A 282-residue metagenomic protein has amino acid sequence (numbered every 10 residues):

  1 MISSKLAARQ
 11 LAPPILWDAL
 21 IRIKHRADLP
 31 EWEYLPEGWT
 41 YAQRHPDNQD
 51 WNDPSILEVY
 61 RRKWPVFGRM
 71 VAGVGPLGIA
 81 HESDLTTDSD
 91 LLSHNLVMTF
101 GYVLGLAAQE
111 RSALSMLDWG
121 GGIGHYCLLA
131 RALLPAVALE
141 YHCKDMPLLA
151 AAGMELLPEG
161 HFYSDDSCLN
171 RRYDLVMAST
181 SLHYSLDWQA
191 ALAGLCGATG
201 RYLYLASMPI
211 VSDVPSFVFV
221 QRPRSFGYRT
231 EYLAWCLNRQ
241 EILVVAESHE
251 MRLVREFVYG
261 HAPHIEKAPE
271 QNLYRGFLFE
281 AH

Functional and structural regions predicted by a protein language model:
I2-S115, Y228, N238-R239, L243-V244 (+1 more regions): N-terminal accessory regions of S-adenosyl-L-methionine
D118: Class I SAM-dependent methyltransferase core
G121-F162: Class I SAM-dependent methyltransferase SAM/SAH-binding core
H161-R172: Short acidic low-complexity segments
D174-W188: A short SAM/SAH-binding and catalytic strip from SAM-dependent methyltransferases
Y184-A198: A short, conserved alpha-helix within the catalytic core of class I
T199-V214: Conserved beta-strand signature within the Rossmann-like core of class I S-adenosyl-L-methionine
I210-L233: Short, glycine-/aromatic-enriched active-site segment of Class I SAM-dependent methyltransferases
